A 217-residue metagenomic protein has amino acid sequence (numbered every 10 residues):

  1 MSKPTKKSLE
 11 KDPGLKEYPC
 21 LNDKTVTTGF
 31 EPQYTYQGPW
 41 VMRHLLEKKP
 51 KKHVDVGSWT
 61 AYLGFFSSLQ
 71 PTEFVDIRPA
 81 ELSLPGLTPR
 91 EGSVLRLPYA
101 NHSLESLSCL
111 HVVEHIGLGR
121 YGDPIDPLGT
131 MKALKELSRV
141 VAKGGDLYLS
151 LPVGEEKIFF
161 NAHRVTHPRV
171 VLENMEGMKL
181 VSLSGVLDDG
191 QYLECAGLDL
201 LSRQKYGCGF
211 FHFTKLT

Functional and structural regions predicted by a protein language model:
M1-R96, H102, L110: Conserved N-terminal segment of class I S-adenosyl-L-methionine
F30, G119-T130, I158-H163: Short, flexible/disordered intra-domain loops and linkers
Q33-Q37, G129-K132, H163-H167, K205: Soluble or luminal CAZymes and related metallo-dependent hydrolases
S67, A142, E176: Short conserved AdoMet
S108, V113, G117: A conserved beta-strand element that flanks and buttresses the S-adenosyl-L-methionine
I125-D146: A short glycine-rich, Lys/Arg-flanked "PGG" loop and its adjoining helix->strand segment in the class I
L128, L149, G154-E173: Acceptor-substrate binding/catalytic loop of class I
P168-T217: Class I S-adenosyl-L-methionine
